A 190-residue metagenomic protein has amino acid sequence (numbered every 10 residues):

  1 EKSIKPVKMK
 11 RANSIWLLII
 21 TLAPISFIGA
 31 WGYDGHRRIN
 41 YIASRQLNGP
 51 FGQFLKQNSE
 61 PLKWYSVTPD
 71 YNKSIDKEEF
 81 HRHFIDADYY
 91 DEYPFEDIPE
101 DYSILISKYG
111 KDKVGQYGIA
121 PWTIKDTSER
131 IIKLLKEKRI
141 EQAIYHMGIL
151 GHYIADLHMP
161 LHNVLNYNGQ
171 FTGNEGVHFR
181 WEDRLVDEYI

Functional and structural regions predicted by a protein language model:
V7-W16: Bacterial N-terminal signal peptides that target proteins for export
L17-I25: Bacterial N-terminal signal peptides
F27-Y145, I149, P160-I190: N-terminal, motif-rich segments that launch catalysis or mediate targeting to/interaction with membranes, typified by
G151-A155: Functional cores that coordinate and move charged inorganic groups
